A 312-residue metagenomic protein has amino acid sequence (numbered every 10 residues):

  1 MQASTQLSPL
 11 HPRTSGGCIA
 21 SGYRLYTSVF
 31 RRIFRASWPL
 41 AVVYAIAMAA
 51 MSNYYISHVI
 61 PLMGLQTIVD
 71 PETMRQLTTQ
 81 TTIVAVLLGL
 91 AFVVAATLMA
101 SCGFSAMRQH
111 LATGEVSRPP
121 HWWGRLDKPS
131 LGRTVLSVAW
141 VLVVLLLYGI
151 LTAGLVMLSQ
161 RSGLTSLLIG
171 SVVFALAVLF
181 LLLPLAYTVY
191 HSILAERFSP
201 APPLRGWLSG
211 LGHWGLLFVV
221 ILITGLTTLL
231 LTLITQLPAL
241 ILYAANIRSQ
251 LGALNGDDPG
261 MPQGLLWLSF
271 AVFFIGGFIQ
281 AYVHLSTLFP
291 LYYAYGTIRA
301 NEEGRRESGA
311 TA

Functional and structural regions predicted by a protein language model:
M1-Q2, G16: Anchoring transmembrane alpha helix of integral membrane proteins
Q2-L10, H58-T81, M99, F104-V116 (+2 more regions): Juxtamembrane transition segments at transmembrane-helix termini in multipass membrane proteins
H11-I46, P119-L147, F180-T232: Interfacial aromatic "cap" segments that immediately flank transmembrane helices in multipass membrane proteins
G16-A20, A47, T97-S105: Central hydrophobic cores of alpha-helical transmembrane segments in multi-pass inner-membrane proteins across all
R24-V29, T73-T79, W123-D127, Q160-G163 (+2 more regions): Helix-boundary and loop/linker segments of multi-pass membrane transporters
Y44-S57: Alpha-helical transmembrane segments of multi-pass membrane proteins
M48, F92, V141, T232 (+1 more regions): Membrane-embedded alpha-helical bundles that form the substrate/pore pathway in multi-pass transport systems
H58-F92, A96-Y187: Transmembrane alpha-helical insertion/packing segments
